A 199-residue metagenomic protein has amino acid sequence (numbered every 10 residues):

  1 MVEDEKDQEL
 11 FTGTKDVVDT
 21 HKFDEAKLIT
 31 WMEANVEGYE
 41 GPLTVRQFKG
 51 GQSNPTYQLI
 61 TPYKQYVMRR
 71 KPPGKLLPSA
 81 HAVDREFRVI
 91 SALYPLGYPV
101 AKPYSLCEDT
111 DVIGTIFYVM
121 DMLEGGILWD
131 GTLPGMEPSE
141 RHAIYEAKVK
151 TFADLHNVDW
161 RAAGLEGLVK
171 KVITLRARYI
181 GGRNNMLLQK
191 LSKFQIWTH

Functional and structural regions predicted by a protein language model:
V2-Y39, L43: Juxta-kinase regulatory segment immediately upstream of eukaryotic protein kinase catalytic domains
P42-T198: ATP-binding pocket architecture of kinase catalytic cores
